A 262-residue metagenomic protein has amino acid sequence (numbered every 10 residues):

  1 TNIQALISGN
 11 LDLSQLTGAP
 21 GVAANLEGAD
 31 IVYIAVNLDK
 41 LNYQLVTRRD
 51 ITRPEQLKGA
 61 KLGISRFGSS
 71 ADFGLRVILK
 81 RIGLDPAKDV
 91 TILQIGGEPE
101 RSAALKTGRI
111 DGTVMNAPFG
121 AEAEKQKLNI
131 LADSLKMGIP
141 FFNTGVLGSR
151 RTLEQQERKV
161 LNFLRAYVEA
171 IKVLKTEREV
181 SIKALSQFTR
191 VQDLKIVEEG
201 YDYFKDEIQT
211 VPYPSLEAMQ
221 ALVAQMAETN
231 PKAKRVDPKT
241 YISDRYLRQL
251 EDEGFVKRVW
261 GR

Functional and structural regions predicted by a protein language model:
T1-G97, R101-T107, D111-A117, I130-S134 (+1 more regions): Short, glycine-/small- and polar/acidic-enriched structural segments that line small-molecule recognition paths
P20, P99-R190: Pocket-lining segment of extracytoplasmic ligand-binding domains
N25, K80, E124, Q187 (+1 more regions): Short polybasic/polar patches that bind polyanions
A29, I51, L84, V191 (+2 more regions): Helix N-cap/coil-helix junction residues
R48, D133, S149, S243-L247: Helix N-cap / beta->alpha transition motif
T91-L93, E199-F204, D237-R248: Short linear loop/turn motifs
E154-V236: Secondary-structure end/capping motifs
A224-R262: Conserved C-terminal helix/tail region of periplasmic/extracytoplasmic solute-binding proteins
